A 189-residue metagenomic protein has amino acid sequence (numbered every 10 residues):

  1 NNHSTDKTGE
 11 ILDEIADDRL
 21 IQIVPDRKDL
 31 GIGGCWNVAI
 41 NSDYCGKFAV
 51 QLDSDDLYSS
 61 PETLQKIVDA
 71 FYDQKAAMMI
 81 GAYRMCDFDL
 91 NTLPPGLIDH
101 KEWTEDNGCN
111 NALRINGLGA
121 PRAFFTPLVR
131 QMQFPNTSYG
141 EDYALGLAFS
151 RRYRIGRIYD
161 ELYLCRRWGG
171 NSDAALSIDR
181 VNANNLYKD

Functional and structural regions predicted by a protein language model:
N1-E10, K28, D53, L57: A conserved acidic beta->alpha catalytic loop
D26-Y44: Glycine-rich, basic loop-to-helix element that forms the pyrophosphate-binding segment of sugar-nucleotide handling
G46, G117-Q133: Conserved nucleotide-sugar donor-binding and metal-coordinating catalytic region shared by glycosyltransferases
A49: Short aromatic/hydrophobic "clamp" motif used to bind/position activated sugar donors
E62-P95: Conserved donor NDP-sugar-binding/catalytic core segment of glycosyltransferases
A82, G156-L162, R167: Catalytic beta-strand/loop signature of glycosyltransferases that borders the donor
A82, L93-I115: Short, flexible, basic/aromatic active-site loop/helix in glycosyltransferases
S138-L145: Acidic donor-binding loop at a coil-to-helix junction in glycosyltransferase catalytic cores that engages
